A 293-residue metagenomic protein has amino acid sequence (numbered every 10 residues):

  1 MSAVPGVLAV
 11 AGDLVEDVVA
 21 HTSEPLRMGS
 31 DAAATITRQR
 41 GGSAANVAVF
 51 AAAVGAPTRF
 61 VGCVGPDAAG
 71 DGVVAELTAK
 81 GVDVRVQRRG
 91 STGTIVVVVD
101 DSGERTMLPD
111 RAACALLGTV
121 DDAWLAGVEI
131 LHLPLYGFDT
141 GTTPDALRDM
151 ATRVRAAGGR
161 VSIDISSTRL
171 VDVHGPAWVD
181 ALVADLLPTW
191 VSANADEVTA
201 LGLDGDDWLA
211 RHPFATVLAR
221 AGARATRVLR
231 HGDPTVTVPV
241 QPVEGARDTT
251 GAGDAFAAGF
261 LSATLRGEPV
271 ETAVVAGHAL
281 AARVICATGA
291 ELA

Functional and structural regions predicted by a protein language model:
M1-A9, A32, R153, L203-A293: Conserved phosphate-binding/catalytic region of the ribokinase-like
M1-C63, A68-G72, A246: Glycine-rich phosphate/adenosyl-contacting loop at the front of the ribokinase-like
M1-L14, E76-Q87, V99-T235: Ribokinase/PfkB-type carbohydrate-kinase core domain
A44-A48, G70, L147, I163 (+1 more regions): A general structural signal for well-ordered alpha-helical segments in protein cores
A51, N194, G253: Short, conserved phosphate/pyrophosphate- and ester-handling motifs at nucleotide-, phospho-/glycolipid
V61, L108, V238-P239: Hydrophobic residues at beta-strand termini and immediately following loops that shape nucleotide-binding pockets
